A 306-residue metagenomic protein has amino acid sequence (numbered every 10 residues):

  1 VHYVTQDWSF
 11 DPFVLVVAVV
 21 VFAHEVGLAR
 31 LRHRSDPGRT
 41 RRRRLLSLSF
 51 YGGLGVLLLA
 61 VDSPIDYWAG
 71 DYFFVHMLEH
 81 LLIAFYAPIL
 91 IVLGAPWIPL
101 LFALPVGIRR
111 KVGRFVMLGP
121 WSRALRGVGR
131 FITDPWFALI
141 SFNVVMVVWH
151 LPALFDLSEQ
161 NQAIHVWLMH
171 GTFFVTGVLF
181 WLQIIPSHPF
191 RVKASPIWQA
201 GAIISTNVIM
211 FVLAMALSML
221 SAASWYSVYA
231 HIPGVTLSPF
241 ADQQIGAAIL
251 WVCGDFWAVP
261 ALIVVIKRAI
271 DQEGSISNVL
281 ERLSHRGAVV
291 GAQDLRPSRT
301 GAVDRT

Functional and structural regions predicted by a protein language model:
V1-T306: Alpha-helical membrane segments of multi-pass proteins
